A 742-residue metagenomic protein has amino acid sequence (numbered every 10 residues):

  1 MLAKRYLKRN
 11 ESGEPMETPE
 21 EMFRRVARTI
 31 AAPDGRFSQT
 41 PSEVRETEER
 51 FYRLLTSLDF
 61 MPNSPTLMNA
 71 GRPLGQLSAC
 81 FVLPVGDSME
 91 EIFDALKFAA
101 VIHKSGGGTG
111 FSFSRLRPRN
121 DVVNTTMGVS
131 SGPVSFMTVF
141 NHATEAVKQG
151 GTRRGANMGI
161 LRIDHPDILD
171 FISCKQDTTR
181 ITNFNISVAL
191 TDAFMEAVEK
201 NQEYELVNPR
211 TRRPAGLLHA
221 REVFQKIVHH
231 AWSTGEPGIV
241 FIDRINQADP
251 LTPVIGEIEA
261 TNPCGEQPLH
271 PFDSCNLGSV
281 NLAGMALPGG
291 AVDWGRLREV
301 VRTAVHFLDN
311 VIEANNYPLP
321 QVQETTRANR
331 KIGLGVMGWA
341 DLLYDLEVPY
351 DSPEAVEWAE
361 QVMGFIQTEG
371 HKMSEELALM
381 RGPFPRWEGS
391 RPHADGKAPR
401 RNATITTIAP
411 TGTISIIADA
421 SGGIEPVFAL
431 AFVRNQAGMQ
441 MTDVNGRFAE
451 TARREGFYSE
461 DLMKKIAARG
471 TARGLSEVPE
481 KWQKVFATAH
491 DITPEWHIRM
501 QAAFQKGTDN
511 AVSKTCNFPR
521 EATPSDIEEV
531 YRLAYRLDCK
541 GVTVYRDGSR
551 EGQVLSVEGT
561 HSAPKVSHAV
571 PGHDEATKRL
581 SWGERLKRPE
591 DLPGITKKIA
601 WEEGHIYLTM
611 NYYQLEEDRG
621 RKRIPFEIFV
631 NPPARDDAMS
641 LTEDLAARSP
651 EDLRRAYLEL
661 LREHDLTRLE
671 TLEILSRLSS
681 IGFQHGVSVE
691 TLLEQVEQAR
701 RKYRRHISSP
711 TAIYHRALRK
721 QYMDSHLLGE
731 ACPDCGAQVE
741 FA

Functional and structural regions predicted by a protein language model:
M1, E259, G265-P268, L308-E313 (+5 more regions): Catalytic alpha/beta core of large soluble enzyme barrels
M1-L77, L83, F224-K226, A231-S233 (+5 more regions): Acidic/polar, glycine-rich intrinsically disordered N-terminal extensions of enzymes
L2, Y52-M68, I163, V305-A314 (+4 more regions): Core structural elements
N10, E14, Q39-R45, E49-R72 (+7 more regions): Catalytic nucleotidyl-transfer cores of nucleotide-processing enzymes
S78-L297, Y317-Q323, G370, S374-L377 (+1 more regions): Active-site cavity-forming subdomains of large catalytic enzyme subunits
V300-Q323, R327, K331, V348-T411 (+4 more regions): Internal maturation/activation junctions in enzymes
S556-N611, L728, D734-G736: Short, Gly/Pro- and small/polar-rich lid/capping loops
F741: Short, non-ligating residues that shape and space the ligands of small metal-coordination modules and catalytic
